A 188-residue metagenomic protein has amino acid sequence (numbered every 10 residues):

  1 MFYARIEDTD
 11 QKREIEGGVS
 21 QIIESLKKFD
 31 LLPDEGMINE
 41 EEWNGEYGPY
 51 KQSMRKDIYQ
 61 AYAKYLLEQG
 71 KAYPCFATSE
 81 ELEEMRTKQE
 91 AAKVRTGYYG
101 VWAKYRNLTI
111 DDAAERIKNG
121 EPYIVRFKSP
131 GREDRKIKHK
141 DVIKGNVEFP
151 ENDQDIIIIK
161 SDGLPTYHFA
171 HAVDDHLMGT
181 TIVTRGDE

Functional and structural regions predicted by a protein language model:
M1-A91: N-terminal Rossmann-like or analogous alpha/beta NTP/dinucleotide-binding catalytic cores that position adenine
E68, A72-E188: Active-site cores that bind ATP or allylic diphosphates and position pyrophosphate for catalysis
